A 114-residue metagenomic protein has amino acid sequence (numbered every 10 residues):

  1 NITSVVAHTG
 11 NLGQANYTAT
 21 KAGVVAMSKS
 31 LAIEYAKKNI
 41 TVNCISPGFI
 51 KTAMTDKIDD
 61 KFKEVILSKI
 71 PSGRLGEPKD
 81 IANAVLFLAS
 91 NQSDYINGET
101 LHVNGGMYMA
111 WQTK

Functional and structural regions predicted by a protein language model:
S4: Residue(s) in the substrate-gating loop at a strand-loop-helix junction that position the organic substrate next
H8, I33, S46-D56, M109: Short, flexible catalytic-loop segment of classical short-chain dehydrogenase/reductase
T9, L86, N97-K114: Short C-terminal tail/terminal secondary-structure segment of NAD(P)H-dependent dehydrogenase/reductase domains
T20, S28: Active-site helix of classical SDR
I33-K37, D94: Alpha-helical segment proximal to the catalytic Tyr-Lys
T41-P47, K51, A89-Q92, H102-N104: Conserved SDR Rossmann-fold cofactor-binding beta-strand/turn motif
D56-I70: A short C-terminal helix-loop "cap" of Rossmann-like NAD(P)-dependent dehydrogenase/epimerase domains
I70-I81, Q92: A conserved structural motif in NAD(P)-dependent oxidoreductases
